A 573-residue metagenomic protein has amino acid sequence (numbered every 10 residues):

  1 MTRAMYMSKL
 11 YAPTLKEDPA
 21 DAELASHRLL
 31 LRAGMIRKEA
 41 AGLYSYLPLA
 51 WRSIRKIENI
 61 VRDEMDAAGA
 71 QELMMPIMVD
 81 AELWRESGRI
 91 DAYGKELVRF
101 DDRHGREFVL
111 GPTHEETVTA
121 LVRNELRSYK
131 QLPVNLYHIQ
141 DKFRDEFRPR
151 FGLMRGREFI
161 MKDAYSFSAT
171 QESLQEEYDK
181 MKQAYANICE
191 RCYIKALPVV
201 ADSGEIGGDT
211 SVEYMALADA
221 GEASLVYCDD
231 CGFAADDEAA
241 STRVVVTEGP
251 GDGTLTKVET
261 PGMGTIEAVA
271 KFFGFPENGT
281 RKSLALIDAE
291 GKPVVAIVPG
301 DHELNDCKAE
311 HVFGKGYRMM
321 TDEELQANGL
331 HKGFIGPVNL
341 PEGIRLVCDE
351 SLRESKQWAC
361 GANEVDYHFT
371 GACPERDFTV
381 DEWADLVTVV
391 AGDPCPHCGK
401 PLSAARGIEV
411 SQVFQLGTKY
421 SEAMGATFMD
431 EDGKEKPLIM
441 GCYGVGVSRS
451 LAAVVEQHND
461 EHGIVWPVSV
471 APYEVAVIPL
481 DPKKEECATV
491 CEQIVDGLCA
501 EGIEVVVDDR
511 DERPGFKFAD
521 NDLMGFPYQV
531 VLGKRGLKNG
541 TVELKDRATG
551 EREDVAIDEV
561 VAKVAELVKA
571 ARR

Functional and structural regions predicted by a protein language model:
M1-R573: NTP/phosphate- and nucleic-acid-binding module
